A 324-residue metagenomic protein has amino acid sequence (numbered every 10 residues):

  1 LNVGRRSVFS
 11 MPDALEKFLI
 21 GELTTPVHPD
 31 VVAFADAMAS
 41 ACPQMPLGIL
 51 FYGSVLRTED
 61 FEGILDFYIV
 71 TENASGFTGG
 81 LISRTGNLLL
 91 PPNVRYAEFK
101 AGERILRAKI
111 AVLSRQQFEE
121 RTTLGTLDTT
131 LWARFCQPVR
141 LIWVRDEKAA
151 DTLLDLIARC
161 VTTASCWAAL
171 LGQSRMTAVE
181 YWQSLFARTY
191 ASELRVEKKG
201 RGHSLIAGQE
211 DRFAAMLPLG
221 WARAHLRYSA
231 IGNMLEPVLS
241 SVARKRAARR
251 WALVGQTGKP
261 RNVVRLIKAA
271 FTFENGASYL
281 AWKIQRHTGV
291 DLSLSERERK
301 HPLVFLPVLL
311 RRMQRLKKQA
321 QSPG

Functional and structural regions predicted by a protein language model:
G4-A39, Q44-M45, L56-E62, T71-G324: Catalytic core of pol beta-like nucleotidyltransferases
L47-L50: A short, Trp-centered hydrophobic/proline-enriched beta-strand micro-motif
Y52-S54: Glycine-rich beta-strand-to-loop/alpha-helix junction loops that act as flexible
